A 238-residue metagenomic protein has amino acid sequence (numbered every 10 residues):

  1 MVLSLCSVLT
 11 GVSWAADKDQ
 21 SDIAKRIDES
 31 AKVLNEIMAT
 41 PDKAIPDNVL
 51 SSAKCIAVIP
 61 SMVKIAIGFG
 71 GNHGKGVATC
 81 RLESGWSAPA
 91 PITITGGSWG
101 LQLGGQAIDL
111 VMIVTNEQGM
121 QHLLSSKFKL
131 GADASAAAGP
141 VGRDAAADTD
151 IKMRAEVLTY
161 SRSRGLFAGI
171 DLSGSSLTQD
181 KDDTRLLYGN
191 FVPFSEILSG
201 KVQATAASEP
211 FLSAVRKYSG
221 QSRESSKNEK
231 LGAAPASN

Functional and structural regions predicted by a protein language model:
M1-T10: Bacterial N-terminal signal peptides
L9-D17: Sec/Tat signal peptide C-region and signal peptidase I cleavage site
A16-N238: Small-residue-enriched, tightly packed secondary-structure blocks
